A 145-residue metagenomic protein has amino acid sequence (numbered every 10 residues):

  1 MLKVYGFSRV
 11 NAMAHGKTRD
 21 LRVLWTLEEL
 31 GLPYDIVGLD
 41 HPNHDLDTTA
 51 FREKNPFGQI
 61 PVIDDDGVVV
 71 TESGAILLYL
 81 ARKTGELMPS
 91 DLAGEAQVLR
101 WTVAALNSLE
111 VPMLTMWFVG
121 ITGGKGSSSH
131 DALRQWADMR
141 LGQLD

Functional and structural regions predicted by a protein language model:
M1-D131: GST-like domain detector, emphasizing the conserved glutathione-binding G-site in the N-terminal thioredoxin-like
S129-D145: Amphipathic alpha-helical packing segments from all-alpha helical-bundle domains
